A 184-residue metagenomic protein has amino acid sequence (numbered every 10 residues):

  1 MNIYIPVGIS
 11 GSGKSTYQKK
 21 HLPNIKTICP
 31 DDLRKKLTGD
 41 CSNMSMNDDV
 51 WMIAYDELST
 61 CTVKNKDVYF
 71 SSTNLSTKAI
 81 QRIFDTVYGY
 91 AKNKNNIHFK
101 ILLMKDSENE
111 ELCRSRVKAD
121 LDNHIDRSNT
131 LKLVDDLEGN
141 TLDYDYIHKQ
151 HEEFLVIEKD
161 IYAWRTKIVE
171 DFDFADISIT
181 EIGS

Functional and structural regions predicted by a protein language model:
M1-Y4, K64-K66: Pre-Walker A (Motif I) flank of P-loop NTPase domains
N2-V7, S12-S15, N24-K26, K94 (+1 more regions): Conserved GTP-binding G-domain of TRAFAC-class P-loop NTPases and closely related GTPase folds
S12-V68: Conserved substrate/cofactor phosphate-moiety recognition/catalytic segment in nucleotide-dependent phosphotransferases
K36, L75-I125: ATP-dependent NMP and nucleoside kinases share a basic, alpha-helical "lid"
M46-H98: Glycine-rich phosphate-binding loop used to anchor ATP phosphates in small-molecule kinases, encompassing both
Y69-S71, I101-K105, E181: Conserved beta-strand segments of the P-loop GTPase G domain that flank and frequently precede/overlap
